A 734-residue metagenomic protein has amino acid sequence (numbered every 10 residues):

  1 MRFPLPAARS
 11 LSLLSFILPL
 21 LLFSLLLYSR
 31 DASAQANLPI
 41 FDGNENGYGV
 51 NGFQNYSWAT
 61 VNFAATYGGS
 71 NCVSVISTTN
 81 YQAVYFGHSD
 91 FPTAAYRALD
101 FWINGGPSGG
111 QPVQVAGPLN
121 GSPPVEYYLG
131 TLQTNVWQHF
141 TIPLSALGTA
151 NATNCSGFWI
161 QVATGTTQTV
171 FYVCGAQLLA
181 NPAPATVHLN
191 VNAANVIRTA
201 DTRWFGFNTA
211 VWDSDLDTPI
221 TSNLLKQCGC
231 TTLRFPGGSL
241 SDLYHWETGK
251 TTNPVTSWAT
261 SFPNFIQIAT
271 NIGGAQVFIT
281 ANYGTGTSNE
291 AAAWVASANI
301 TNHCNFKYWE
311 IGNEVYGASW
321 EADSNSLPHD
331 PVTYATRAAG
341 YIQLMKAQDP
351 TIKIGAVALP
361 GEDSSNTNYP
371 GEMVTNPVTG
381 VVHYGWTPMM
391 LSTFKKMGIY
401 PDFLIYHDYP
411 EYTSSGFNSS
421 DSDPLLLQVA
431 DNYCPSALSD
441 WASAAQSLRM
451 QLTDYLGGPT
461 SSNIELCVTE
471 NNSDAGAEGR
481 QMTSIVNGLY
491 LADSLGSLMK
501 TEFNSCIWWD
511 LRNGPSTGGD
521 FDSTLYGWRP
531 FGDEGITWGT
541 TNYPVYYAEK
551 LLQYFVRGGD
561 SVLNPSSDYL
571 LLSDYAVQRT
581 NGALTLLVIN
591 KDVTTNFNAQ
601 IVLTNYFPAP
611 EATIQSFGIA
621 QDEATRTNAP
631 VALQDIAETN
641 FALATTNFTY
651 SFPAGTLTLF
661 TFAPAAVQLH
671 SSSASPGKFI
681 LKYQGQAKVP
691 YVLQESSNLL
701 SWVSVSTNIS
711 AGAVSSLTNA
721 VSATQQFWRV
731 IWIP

Functional and structural regions predicted by a protein language model:
T60-Q82: Short carbohydrate-recognition loop motifs
I76-N154, G165-Y172, Q177-L178: Extracellular ligand-binding interfaces
P184-D402, Y406-D408: N-terminal catalytic cores of secreted or lumenal carbohydrate-active enzymes
P331-L491, T501: Noncatalytic carbohydrate-binding groove/subsite architecture in carbohydrate-active enzymes
C467-V556, D560-D574, T580: Aromatic/acidic polysaccharide-binding cleft in carbohydrate-active enzymes
D568-P610, I614-F617, G655-A663, A674-S675: Carbohydrate-binding surface patches
Y606-P653: Acidic, Ser/Thr/Pro-rich beta/coil linker or hinge segments at domain junctions
A665-P734: Short, composition-biased motifs enriched in small/polar/acidic residues
